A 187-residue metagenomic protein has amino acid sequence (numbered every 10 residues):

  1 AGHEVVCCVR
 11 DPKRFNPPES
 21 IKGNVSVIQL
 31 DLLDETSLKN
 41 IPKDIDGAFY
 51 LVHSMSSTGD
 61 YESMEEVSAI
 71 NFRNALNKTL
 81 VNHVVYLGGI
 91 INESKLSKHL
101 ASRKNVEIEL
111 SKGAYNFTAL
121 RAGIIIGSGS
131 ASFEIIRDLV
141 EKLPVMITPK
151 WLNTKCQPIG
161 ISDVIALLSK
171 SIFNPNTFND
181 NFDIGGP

Functional and structural regions predicted by a protein language model:
A1-H3: N-terminal Rossmann NAD(P)H-binding glycine-rich loop of SDR-like oxidoreductase domains
C8, L51-V52, V84-G89, L120-A122: SDR active-site strand-loop-helix element
K13-T79, G89-K95: NAD(P)H-binding glycine-rich loop region in Rossmannoid oxidoreductase-like domains and their noncatalytic homologs
P17-P18, S94-P187: Oxidoreductase cofactor-interface core, primarily capturing Rossmann-like NAD(P)-dependent enzymes
D34, S68-N71, H83, V106 (+1 more regions): Conserved cofactor-binding/catalytic machinery of classical short-chain dehydrogenase/reductase
K78-H83, A114-Y115: A short helix->loop->beta-strand "cap" motif at the edges of active sites that frequently abuts
